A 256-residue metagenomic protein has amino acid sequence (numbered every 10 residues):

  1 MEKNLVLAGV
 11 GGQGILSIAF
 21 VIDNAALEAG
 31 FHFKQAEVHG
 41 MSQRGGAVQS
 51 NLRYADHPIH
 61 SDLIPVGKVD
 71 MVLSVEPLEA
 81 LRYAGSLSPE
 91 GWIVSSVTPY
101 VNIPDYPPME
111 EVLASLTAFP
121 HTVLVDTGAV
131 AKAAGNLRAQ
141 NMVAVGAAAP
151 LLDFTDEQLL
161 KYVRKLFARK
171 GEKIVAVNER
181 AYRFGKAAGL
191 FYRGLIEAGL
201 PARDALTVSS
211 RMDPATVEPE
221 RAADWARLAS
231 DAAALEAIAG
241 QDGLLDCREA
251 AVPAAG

Functional and structural regions predicted by a protein language model:
M1-G256: Active-site cofactor/cluster-binding pocket
